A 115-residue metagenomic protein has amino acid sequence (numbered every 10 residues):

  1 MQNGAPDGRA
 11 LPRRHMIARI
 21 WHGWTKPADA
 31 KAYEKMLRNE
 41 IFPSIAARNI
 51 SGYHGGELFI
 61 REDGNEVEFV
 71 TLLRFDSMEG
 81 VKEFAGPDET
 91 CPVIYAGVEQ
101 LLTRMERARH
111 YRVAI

Functional and structural regions predicted by a protein language model:
Q2, D7, K26-D29, S77 (+2 more regions): Serine/threonine-rich low-complexity intrinsically disordered regions
Q2-H15, H54-V70, V93-I115: Glycine-rich beta-strand-turn "strand-cap" elements at beta-sheet edges
I17-T25, G55-P87: Short, well-ordered beta-strand segments in beta-rich or mixed alpha/beta enzyme and ligand-binding folds
A18-I20, A30, R112: Generic alpha-helical hydrophobic packing signal
W24-L37: Short, surface-exposed ligand-recognition loops at beta-strand->loop->(often short) alpha-helix junctions that present
N39-H54, R74-R109: An amphipathic, aromatic/His-enriched active-site/gating alpha helix that lines ligand/cofactor pockets
